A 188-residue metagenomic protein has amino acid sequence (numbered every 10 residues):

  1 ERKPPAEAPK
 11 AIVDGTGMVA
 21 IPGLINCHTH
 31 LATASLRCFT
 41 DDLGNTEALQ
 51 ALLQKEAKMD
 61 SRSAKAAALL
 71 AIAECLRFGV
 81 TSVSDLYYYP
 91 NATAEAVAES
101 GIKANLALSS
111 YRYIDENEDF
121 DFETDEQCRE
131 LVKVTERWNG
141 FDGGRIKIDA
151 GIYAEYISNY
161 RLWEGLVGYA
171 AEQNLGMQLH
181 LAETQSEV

Functional and structural regions predicted by a protein language model:
E1-I21: Histidine-rich, glycine-flanked metal-binding segment
A11-V13, I25, N105: Hydrophobic/aromatic beta-strand patches that form the interior of the parallel beta-sheet core in alpha/beta enzyme
T16, A20, F39-P90, I152-L162: Divalent metal-binding segments
G23-A34, G176-Q185: Histidine-centered catalytic micro-motifs
H30, K65, L69, R129-V132 (+1 more regions): Generic alpha-helical structural signal
H30-L36, P90-T93: An aromatic- and histidine-rich active-site surface loop
S35-A66, N105-E123, E183-V188: Active-site gating loops and adjacent loop-to-helix segments of metal-dependent hydrolytic enzymes
A94-V188: Metal-coordinating catalytic core of metallo-dependent amide/deamination hydrolases
